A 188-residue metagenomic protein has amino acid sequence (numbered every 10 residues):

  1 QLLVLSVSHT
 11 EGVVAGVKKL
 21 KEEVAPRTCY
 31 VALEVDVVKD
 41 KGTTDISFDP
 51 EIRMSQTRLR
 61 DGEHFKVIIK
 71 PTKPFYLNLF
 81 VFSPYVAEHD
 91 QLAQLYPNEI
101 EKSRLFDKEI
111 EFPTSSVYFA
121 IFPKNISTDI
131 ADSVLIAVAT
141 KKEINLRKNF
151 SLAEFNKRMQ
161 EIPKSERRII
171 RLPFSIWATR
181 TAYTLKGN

Functional and structural regions predicted by a protein language model:
Q1-N188: Secretory-pathway glycoprotein ectodomains that are cysteine- and/or Ser/Thr/Pro-rich
